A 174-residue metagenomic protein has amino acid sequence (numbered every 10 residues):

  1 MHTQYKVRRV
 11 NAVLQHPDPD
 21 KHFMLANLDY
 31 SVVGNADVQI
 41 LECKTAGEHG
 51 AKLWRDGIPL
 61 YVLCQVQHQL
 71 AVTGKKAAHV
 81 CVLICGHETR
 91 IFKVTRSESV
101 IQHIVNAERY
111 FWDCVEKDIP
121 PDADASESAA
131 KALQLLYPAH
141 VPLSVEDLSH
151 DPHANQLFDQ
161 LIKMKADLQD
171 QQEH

Functional and structural regions predicted by a protein language model:
M1-H174: Accessory terminal regions of nucleic-acid processing enzymes
